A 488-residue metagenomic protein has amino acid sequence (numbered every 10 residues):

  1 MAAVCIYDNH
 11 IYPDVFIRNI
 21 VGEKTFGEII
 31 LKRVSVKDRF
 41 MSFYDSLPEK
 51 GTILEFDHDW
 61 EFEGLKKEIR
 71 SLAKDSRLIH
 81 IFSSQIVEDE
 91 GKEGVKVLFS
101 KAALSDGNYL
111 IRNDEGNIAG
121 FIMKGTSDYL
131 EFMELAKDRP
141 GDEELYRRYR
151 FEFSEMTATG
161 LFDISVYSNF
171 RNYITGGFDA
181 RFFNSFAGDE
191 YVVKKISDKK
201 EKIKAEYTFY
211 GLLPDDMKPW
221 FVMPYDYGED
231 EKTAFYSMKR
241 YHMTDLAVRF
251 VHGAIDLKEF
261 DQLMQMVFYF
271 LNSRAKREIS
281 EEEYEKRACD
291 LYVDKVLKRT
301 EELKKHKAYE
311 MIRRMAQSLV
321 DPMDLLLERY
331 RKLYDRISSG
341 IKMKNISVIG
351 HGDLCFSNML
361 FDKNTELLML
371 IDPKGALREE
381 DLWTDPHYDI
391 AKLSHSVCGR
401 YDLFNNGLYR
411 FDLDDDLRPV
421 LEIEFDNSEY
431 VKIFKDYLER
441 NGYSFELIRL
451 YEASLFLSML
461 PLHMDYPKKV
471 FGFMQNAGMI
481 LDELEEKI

Functional and structural regions predicted by a protein language model:
M1-W60: N-terminal glycine-rich phosphate-binding loop and ensuing alpha1 helix
D38, E49-E90: Short phosphate-binding loop-to-helix
K74, I86-F162: Conserved core of the sugar-phosphate nucleotidyltransferase
A180-L212, K239, L246-D256: ATP-binding glycine-rich loop module of kinase domains
L213, A247-Y309, L327-M343, E439-R440 (+1 more regions): Conserved kinase catalytic-core helix
D215-E229: Conserved HxN/HPN-centered segment at the entrance to the catalytic loop of eukaryotic protein kinase-like domains
K332-T384: Active-site acidic catalytic loop and adjacent metal/ATP-binding pocket of ATP-dependent phosphoryl transfer enzymes
A376-Y437, A453-P467: Active-site activation/catalytic loop segments of kinase-like enzymes and analogous catalytic loops in related
